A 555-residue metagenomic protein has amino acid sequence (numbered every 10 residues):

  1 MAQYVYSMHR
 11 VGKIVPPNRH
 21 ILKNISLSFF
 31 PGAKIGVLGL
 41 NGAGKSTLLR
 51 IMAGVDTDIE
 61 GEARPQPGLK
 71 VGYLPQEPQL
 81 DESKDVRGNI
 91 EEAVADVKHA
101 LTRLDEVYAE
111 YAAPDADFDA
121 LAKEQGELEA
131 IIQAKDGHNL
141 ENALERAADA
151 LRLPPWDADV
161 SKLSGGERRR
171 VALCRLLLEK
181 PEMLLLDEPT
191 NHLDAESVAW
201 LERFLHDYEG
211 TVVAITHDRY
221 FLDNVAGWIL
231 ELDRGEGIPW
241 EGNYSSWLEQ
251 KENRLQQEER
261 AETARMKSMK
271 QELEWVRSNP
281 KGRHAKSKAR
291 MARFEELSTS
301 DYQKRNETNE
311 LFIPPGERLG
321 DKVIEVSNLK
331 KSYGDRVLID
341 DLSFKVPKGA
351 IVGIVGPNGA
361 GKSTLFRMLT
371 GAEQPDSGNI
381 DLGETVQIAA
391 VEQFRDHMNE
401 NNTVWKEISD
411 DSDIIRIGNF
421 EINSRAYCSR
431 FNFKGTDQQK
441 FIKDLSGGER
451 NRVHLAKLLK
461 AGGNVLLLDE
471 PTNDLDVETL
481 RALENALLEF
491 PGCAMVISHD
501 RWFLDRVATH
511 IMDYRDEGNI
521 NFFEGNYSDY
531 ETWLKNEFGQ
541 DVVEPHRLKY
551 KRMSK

Functional and structural regions predicted by a protein language model:
M1-T263, E307, I313-K555: ABC ATP-binding cassette signature C-motif
Q250-R293, L297-K304: Intracellular alpha-helical coupling/juxtamembrane segments of multi-pass membrane proteins
E272-K281, E295, N309-G316, K322-E325: Alpha-helical coupling/stalk and coiled-coil linker elements that connect catalytic or binding modules and transmit
